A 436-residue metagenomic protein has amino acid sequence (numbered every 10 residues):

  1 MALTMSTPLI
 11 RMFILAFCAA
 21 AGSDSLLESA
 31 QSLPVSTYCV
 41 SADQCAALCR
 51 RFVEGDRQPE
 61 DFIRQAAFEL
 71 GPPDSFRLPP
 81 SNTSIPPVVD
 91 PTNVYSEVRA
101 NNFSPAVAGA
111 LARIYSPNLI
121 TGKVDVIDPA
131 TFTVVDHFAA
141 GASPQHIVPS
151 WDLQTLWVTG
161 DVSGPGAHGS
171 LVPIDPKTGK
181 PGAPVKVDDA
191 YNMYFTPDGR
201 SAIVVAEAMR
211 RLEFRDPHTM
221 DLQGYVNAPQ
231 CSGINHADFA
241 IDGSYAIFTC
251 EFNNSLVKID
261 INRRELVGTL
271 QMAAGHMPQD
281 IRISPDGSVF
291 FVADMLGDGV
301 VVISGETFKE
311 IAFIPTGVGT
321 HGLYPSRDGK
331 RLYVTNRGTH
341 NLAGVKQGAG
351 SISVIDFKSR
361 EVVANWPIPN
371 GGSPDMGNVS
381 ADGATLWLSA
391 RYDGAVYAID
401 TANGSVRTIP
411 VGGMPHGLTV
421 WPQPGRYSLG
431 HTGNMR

Functional and structural regions predicted by a protein language model:
A2-M12: Bacterial N-terminal signal peptides that target proteins for export
R11-A21: Bacterial N-terminal signal peptides
A21-L27: Low-complexity, Ser/Pro/Gly/Ala/Val-rich intrinsically disordered tracts
D24, V35-S41, C49-R436: Predominantly soluble domains enriched in secretory-pathway, periplasmic, or organellar proteins
E28-S32: Boundary at the C-terminal end of the N-terminal hydrophobic targeting segment
